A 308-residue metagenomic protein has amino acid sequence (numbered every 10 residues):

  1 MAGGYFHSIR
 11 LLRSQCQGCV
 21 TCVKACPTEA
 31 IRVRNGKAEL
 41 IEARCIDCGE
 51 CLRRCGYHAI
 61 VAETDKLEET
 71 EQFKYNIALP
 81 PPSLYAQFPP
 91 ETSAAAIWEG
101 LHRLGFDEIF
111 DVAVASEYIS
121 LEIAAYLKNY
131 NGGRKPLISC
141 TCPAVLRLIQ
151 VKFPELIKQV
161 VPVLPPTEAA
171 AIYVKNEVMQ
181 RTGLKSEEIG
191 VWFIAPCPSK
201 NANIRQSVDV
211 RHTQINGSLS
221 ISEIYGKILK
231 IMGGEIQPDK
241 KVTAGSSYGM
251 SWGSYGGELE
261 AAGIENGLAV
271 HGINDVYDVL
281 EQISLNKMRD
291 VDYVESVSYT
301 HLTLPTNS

Functional and structural regions predicted by a protein language model:
M1-G3, L52-P136, L146, Q159-L164: Flanking helices and flexible, charged tails adjoining ferredoxin-like Fe-S electron-transfer domains in multi-subunit
A2-R13, Q17-E42, I46, E50-K66 (+1 more regions): Iron-sulfur cluster-binding cysteine motifs and their immediate structural context in ferredoxin-like electron-transfer
P89-E91, L121-A124, I149-F153, A202-V208 (+1 more regions): Short acidic, glycine/serine/threonine-rich loops at helix termini
S186-I189, I283-S298: Immediate flanking context of iron-sulfur cluster ligation sites
C197: Phosphate/adenylate-binding glycine loop and adjacent helical scaffold
I228-D275: A conserved mid-domain beta-alpha-beta active-site/ligand-binding segment of alpha/beta enzyme cores
G272-M288: A short, acidic, amphipathic alpha-helical segment used as a generic capping/interface helix at domain edges
T300-T306: Conserved small/polar residues in nucleotide/adenosyl-binding loops
